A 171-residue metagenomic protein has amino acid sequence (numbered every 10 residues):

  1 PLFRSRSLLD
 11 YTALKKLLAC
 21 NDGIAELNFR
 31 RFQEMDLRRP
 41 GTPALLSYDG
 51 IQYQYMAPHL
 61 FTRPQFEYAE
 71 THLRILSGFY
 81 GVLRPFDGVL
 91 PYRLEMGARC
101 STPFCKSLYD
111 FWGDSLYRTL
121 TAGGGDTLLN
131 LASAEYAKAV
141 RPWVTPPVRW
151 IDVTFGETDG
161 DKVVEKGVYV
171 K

Functional and structural regions predicted by a protein language model:
L8-R38: N-terminal low-complexity, intrinsically disordered segments
L8-Y11, T42, L46-G50, L83 (+1 more regions): Low-complexity, intrinsically disordered regions enriched in charged/polar residues
N21-I24, A44-L45, A98-R99: A generic short-segment signal for beta-strand/edge and adjacent turn/coil regions
L27, Y48-I51, Y68-T71: Generic alpha-helix structural propensity
F32-F61: Long, hydrophobic/aromatic-enriched structural stretches that serve as scaffold segments
A57-K171: Internal, well-folded beta-alpha domain core
